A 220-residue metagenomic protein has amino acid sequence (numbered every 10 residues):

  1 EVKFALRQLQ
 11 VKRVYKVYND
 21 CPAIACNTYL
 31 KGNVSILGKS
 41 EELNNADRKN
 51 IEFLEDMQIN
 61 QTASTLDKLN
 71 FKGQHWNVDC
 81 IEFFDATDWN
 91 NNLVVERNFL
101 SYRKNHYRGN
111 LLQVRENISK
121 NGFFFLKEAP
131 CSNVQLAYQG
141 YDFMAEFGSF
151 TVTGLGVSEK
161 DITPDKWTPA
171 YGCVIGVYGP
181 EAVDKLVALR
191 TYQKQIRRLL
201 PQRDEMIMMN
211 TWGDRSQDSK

Functional and structural regions predicted by a protein language model:
E1-K220: Carbohydrate-recognition beta-sandwich/jelly-roll modules in extracellular/periplasmic carbohydrate-active proteins
